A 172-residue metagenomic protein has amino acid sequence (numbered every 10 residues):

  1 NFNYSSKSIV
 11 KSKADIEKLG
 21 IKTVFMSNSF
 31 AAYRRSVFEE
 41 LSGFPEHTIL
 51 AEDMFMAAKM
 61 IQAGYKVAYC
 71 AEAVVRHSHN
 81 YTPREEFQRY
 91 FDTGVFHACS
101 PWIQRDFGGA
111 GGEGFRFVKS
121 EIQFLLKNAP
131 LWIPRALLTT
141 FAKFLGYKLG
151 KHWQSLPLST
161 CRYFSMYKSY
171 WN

Functional and structural regions predicted by a protein language model:
N1: Conserved donor NDP-sugar-binding/catalytic core segment of glycosyltransferases
S12-S36, T48-I49, H97, P101: A recurrent flexible, glycine/aromatic-enriched loop bordering the glycosyltransferase active site that acts as
Y33, E52, C70: A conserved hydrophobic position in a structured secondary element of the catalytic/binding core that shapes
S36-E40, V74: Short, well-ordered alpha-helical scaffold segment located in the soluble/lumenal catalytic or ligand-binding core
I49-M56: Acidic donor-binding loop at a coil-to-helix junction in glycosyltransferase catalytic cores that engages
K59-I61: Hydrophobic residues within well-ordered alpha-helices
A63-F87, C99-P101: Active-site donor/metal-binding and catalytic loop motifs of nucleotide-sugar-dependent glycosylation enzymes
D92-V95, C99, D106-N172: Non-catalytic, C-terminal membrane-associated alpha-helical segments of glycosyltransferases
